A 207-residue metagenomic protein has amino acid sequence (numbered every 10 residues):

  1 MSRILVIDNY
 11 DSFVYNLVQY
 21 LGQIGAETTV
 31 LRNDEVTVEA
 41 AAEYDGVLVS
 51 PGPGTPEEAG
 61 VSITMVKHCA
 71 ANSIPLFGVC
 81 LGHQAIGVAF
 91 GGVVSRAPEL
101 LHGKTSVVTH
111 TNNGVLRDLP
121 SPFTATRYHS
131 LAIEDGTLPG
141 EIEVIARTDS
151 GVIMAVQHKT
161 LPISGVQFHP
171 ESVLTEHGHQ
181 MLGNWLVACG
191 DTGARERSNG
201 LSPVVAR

Functional and structural regions predicted by a protein language model:
M1-L5: Extreme N-terminal starter segment of soluble prokaryotic enzymes
V18-E27: Two-component/phosphorelay signaling modules centered on CheY-like receiver
E27-N33: Short hydrophobic/Thr-rich beta-strand motif most characteristic of the beta2 strand and flanking loop of CheY-like
E35-Y44, T137: Short amphipathic alpha-helix with an adjacent loop that forms part of the alpha/beta core around
E43-D118, P122, L182-N184: Cysteine-nucleophile active-site neighborhood
N112-T160: Catalytic beta-strand/loop cores that center a nucleophilic Ser/Cys/Thr and support acyl-enzyme chemistry
P122, T160, G165-E176: Phosphate-binding/catalytic loops
V173-R207: Acyltransferase
